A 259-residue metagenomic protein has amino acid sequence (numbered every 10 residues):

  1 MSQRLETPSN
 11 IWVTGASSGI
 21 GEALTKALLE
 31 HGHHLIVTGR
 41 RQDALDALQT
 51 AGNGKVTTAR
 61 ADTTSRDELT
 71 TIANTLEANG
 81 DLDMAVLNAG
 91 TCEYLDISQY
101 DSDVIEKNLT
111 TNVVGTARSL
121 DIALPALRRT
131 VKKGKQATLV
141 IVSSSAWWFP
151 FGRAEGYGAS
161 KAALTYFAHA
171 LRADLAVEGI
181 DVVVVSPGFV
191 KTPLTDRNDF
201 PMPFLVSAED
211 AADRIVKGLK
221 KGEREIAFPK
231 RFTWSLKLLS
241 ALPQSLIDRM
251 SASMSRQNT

Functional and structural regions predicted by a protein language model:
S17-S18: Conserved glycine-rich cofactor-binding loop
G52-D67: Rossmann-fold cofactor-recognition segment
N88-Y94: Conserved NAD(P)H cofactor-binding loop of Rossmann-fold oxidoreductase domains
D96-I97, D101-L109: Substrate-binding pocket helix/loop in short-chain dehydrogenase/reductase
L120, S160: Active-site helix of classical SDR
S144: Residue(s) in the substrate-gating loop at a strand-loop-helix junction that position the organic substrate next
V184, F200-S235: C-terminal helical subdomain
